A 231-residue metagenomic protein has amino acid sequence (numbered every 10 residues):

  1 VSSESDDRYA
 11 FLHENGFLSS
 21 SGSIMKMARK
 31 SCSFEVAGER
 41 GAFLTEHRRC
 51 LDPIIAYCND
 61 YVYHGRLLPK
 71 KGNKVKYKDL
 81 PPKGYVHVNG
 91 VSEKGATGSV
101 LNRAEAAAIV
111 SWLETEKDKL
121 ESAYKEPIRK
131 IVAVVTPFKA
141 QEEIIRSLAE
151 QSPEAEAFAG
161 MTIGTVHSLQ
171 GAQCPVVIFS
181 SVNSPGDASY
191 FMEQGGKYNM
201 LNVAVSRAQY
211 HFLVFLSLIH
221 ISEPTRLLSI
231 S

Functional and structural regions predicted by a protein language model:
V1-S222, R226, S231: Conserved helicase motor core of SF1/SF2 NTP-dependent helicases
